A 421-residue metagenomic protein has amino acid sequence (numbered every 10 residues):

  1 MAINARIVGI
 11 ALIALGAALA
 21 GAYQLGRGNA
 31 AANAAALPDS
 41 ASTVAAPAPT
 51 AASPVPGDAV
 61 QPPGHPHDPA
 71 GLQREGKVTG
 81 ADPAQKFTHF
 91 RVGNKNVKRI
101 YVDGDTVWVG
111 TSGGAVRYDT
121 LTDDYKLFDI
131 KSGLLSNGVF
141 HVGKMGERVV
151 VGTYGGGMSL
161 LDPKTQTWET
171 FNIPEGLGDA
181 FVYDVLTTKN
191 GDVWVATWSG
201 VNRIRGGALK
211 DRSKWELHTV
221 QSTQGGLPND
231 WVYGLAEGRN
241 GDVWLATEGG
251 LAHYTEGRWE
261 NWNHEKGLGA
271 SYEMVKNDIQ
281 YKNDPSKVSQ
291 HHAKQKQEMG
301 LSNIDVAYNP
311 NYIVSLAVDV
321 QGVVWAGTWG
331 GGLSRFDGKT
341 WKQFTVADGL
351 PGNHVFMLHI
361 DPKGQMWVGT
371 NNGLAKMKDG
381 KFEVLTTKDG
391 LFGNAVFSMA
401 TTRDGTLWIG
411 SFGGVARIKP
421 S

Functional and structural regions predicted by a protein language model:
M1-L12: N-terminal Sec-pathway targeting helices
R6-I7, G16, G21-S421: Carboxylate-rich, polar loop motifs that coordinate divalent cations or form catalytic acidic clusters
